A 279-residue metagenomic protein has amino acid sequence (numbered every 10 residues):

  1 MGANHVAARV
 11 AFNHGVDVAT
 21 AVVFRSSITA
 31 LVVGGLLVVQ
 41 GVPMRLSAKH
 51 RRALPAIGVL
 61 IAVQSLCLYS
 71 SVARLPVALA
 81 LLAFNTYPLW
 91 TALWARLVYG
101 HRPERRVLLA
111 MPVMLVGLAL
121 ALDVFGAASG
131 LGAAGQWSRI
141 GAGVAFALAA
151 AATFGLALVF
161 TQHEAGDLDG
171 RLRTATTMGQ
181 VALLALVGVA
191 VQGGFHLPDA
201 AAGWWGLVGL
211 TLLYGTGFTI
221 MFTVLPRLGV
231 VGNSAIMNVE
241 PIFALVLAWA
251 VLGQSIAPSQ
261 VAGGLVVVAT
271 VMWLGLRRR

Functional and structural regions predicted by a protein language model:
M1-F24, V59, C67, S129-H163: Glycine-/small-residue-enriched transmembrane alpha-helix faces in small-molecule transporters and effluxers
M1-G2, T29, I57-S65, Y87-P88 (+9 more regions): Transmembrane alpha-helical core positions of polytopic small-molecule transporters
N13-V63, W90-T91, V113, A152-F160 (+2 more regions): Transmembrane alpha-helices of multi-pass small-molecule transport proteins
T20-L31, L60-I61, Y69-R102, V107 (+2 more regions): Specific alpha-helical transmembrane segments that line the substrate/conduction pathway and gating interfaces
F24, A80-T86, F160-L183, Y214-A250: Helix-helix packing/entry segments at the starts of transmembrane helices
T29-A56, Y69, L97-L109, G126-A142 (+4 more regions): Membrane-interface interhelical linkers
T29-G34, S65, P88-R96, L118 (+6 more regions): Hydrophobic transmembrane alpha-helices of multi-pass small-molecule transporters
V33, P55, I61, P103-G126 (+4 more regions): Hydrophobic transmembrane alpha-helices of multi-pass small-molecule transport proteins
